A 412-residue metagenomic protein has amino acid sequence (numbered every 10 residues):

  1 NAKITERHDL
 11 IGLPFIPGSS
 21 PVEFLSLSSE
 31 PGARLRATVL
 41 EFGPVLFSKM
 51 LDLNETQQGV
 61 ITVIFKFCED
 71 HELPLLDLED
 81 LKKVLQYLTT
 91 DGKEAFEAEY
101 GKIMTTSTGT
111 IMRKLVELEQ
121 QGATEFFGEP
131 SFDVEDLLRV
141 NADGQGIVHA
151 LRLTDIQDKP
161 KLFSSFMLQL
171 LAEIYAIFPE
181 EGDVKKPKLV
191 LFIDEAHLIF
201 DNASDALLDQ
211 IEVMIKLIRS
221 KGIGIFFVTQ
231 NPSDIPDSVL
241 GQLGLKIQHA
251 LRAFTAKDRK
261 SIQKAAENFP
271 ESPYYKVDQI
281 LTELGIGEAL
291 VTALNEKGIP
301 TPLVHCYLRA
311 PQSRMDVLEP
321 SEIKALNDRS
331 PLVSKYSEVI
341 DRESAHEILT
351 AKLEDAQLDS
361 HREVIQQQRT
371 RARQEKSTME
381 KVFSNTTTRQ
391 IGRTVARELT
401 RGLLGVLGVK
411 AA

Functional and structural regions predicted by a protein language model:
N1-P14, V213-I299: Conserved ATP-driven motor cores of ASCE-family P-loop NTPases powering translocation/secretion/packaging/pilus
N1-V213, V239, E283-L284, A345: P-loop NTPase motor domains
L25-L27, L151-T154, F192-D194, I199 (+5 more regions): Generic beta-strand/beta-sheet core signal
S29, D155-I156, A196-H197, P232-S233 (+3 more regions): Short, glycine-/Ser/Thr-/acidic-enriched flexible segments
A33, L51-N54, G101, S204 (+9 more regions): Hydrophobic alpha-helical scaffolding
R34-A37, L51, I247, I280-S384: Conserved P-loop NTPase motor module
I64-F67, K114-Q121, Q169-I177, I199 (+12 more regions): Generic, well-ordered alpha-helical scaffold segments in large soluble proteins
E363-A412: Long amphipathic alpha-helical segments used for membrane anchoring, targeting, substrate engagement, or oligomerization
